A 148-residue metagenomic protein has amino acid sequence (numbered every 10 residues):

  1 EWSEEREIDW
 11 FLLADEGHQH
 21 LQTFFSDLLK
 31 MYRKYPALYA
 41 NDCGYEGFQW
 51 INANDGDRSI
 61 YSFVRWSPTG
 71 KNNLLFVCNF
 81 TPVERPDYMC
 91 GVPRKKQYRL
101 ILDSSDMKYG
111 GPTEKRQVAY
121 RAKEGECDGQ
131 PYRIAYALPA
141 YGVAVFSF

Functional and structural regions predicted by a protein language model:
E1-F148: Carbohydrate-interacting/catalytic domains
